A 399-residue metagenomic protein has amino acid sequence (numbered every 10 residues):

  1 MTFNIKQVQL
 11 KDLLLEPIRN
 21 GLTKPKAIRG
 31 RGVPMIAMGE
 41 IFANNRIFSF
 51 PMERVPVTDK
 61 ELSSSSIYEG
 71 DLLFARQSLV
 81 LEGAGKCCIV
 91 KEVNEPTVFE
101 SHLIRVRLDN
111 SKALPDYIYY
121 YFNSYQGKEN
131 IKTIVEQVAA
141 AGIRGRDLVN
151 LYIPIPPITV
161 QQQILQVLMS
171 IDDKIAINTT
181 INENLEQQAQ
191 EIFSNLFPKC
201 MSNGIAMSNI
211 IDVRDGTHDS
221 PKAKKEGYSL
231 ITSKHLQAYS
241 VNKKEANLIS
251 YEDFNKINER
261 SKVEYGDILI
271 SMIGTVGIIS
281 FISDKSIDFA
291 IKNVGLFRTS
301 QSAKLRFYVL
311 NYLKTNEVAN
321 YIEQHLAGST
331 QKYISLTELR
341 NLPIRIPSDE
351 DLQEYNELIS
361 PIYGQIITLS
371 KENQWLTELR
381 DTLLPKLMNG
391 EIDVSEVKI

Functional and structural regions predicted by a protein language model:
M1-N20, N150-H218, R345, D349-V394: Non-catalytic DNA-recognition/assembly elements of restriction-modification systems
M1-N44, T58-L62, R76-Q77, L81 (+2 more regions): Low-complexity, Lys/Gly-biased intrinsically disordered segments
G32, E100-H102, G227, E245 (+1 more regions): A generic structural signal for short beta-strands and their flanking turns/coil linkers
A37-M38, E61-N123, T232, E252-F254 (+4 more regions): A short beta-sheet element
G39-R54, P96-T97, H235-I249, S271 (+1 more regions): Short, basic/aromatic beta-hairpin or loop at an interaction surface
F48-R54, D59-S65, Q162-L168, I175-I177 (+2 more regions): A structural preference for long, well-packed, hydrophobic secondary-structure segments
E95-I104, A113, E136-L165, M272 (+2 more regions): A short glycine-rich beta-alpha junction/loop motif
D116-D147, L305-N341, R345, K398-I399: Short, positively charged
